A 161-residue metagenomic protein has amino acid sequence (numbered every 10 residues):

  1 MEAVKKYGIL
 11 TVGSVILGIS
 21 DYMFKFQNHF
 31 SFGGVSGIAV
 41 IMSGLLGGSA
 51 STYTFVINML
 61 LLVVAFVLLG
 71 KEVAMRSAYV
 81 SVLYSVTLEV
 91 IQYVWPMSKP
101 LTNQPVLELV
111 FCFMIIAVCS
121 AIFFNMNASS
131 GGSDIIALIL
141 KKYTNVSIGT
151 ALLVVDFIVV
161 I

Functional and structural regions predicted by a protein language model:
M1-I161: Core subunits and conserved enzymes of cellular information-processing and envelope-translocation systems across
